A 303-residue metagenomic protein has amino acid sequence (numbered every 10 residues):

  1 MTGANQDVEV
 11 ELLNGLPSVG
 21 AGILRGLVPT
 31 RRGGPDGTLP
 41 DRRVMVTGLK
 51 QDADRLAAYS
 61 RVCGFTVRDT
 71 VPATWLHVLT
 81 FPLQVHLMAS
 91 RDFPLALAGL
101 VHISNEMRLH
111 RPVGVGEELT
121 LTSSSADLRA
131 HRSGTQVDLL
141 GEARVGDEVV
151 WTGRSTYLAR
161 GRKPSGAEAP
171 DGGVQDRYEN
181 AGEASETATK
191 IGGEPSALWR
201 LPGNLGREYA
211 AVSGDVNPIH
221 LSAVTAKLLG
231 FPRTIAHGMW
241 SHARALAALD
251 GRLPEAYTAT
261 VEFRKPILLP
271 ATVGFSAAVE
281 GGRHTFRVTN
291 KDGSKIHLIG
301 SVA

Functional and structural regions predicted by a protein language model:
M1-S104, P164, E168-D171, Q175-A181 (+1 more regions): Hot-dog-fold acyl-thioester-processing enzymes
I103-G146, A256-S294: Hydrophobic beta-sheet segments that form the core/acyl-binding groove of ACP/CoA-dependent acyl-chain-processing
E106-R108, T156-L158, L198-R200, E262: Generic structural detector for well-ordered beta-strands
D138-S165: Flexible glycine-rich active-site/ligand-binding loops centered on an Asp-His dyad
E148-V150, I191-S196, G293-I299: Local beta-strand/beta-hairpin segments that build beta-sheet-rich folds
R160, G203, P266: Residues that form or immediately flank small-molecule/cofactor binding pockets and catalytic motifs
R264, L298-V302: Glycine-centered structural positions embedded in regular secondary structure
